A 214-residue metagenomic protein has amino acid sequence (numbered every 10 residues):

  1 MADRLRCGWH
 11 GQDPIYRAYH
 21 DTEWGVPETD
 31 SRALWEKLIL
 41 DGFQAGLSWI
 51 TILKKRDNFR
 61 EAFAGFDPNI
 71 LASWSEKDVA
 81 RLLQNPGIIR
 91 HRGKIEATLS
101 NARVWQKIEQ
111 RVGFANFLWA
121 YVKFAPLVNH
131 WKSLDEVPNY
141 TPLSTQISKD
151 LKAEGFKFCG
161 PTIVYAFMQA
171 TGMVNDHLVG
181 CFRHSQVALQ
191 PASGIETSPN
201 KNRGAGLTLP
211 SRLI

Functional and structural regions predicted by a protein language model:
M1-K201, L207-I214: HhH-family (HhH-GPD) DNA N-glycosylase catalytic core used in base-excision repair
